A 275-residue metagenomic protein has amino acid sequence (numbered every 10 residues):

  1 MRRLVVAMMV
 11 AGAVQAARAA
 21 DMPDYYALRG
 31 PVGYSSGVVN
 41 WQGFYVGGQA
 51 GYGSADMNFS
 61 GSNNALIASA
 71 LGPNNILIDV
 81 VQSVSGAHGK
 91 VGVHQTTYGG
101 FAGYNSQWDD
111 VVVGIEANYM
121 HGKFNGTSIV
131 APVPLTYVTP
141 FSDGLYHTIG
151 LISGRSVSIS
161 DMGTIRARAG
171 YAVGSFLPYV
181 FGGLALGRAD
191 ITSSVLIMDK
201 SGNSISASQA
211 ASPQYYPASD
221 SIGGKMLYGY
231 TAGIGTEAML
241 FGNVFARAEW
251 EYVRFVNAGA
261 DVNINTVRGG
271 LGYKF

Functional and structural regions predicted by a protein language model:
R2-F275: Gram-negative outer-membrane beta-barrel domains
